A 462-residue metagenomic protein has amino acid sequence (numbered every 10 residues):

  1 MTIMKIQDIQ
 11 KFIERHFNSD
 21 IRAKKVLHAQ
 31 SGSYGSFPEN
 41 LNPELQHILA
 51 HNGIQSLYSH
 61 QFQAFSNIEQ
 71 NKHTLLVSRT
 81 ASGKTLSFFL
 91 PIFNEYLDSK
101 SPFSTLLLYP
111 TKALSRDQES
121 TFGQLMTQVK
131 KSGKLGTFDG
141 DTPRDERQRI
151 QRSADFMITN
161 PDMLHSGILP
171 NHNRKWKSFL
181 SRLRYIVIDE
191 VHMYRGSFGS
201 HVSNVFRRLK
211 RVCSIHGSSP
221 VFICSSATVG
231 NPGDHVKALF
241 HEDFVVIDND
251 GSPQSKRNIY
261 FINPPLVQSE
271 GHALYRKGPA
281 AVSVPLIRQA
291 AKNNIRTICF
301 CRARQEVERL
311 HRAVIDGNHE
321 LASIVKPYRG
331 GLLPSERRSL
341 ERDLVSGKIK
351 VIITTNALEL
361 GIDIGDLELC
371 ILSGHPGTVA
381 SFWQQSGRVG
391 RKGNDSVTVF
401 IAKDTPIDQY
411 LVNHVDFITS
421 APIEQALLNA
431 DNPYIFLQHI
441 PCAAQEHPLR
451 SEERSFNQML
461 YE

Functional and structural regions predicted by a protein language model:
M1-F62, K72-H73, G133: Helicase-associated low-complexity/disordered flanking segments
S104-Q118, I287-I315: Conserved strand-helix element at the start of the C-terminal RecA-like helicase core
L114-D139, A238-F244: Conserved helix-turn-beta segment of the N-terminal RecA-like "Helicase ATP-binding" lobe in SF1/SF2 helicases
G140-R182: Conserved helix/coil segment N-terminal to the catalytic DExD/H
E146, L332-T355: Conserved helicase ATPase core of P-loop NTP-dependent helicases/translocases
K175, Y185, H192-S252: Post-DEXD/H (motif II) to motif III coupling segment of the RecA-like Helicase ATP-binding lobe
G233-R304, L428: Conserved interdomain linker/interface between the two RecA-like ATPase lobes of SF2 helicase motors
A380-N429: Conserved segment of the helicase C-terminal RecA-like domain
